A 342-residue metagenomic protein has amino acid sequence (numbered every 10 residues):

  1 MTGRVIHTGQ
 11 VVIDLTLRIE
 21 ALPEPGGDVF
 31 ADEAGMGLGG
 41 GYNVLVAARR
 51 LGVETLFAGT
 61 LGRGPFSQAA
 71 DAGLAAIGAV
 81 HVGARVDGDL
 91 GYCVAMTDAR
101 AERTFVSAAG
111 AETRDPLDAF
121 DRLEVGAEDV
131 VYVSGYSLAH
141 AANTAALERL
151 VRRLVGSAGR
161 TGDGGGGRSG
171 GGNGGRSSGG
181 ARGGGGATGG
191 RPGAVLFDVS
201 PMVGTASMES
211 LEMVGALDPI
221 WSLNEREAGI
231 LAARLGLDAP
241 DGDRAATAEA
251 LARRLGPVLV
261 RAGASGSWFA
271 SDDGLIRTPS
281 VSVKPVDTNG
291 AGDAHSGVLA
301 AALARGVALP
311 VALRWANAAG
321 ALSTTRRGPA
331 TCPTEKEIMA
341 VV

Functional and structural regions predicted by a protein language model:
M1-T2, I6, D163, N173 (+2 more regions): Conserved phosphate-binding/catalytic region of the ribokinase-like
M1-T60, P65-A72, C93, P285: Glycine-rich phosphate/adenosyl-contacting loop at the front of the ribokinase-like
R4-V5, D129-Y132, I220: Structural motif
V11, Y136, A294: Active-site metal-binding loops of divalent metal-dependent hydrolases
G26-F30, R50-S134, G185, A340-V342: Conserved N-terminal subdomain of the carbohydrate kinase-like
A141-L147: Active-site-adjacent beta->alpha loops and helix N-cap segments on the catalytic face of soluble alpha/beta enzymes
V151, V155-R160, G189-L275: Conserved phosphate/ATP/ADP-binding segment of small-molecule kinases
G156-G190: Small-residue-biased low-complexity repeat regions
